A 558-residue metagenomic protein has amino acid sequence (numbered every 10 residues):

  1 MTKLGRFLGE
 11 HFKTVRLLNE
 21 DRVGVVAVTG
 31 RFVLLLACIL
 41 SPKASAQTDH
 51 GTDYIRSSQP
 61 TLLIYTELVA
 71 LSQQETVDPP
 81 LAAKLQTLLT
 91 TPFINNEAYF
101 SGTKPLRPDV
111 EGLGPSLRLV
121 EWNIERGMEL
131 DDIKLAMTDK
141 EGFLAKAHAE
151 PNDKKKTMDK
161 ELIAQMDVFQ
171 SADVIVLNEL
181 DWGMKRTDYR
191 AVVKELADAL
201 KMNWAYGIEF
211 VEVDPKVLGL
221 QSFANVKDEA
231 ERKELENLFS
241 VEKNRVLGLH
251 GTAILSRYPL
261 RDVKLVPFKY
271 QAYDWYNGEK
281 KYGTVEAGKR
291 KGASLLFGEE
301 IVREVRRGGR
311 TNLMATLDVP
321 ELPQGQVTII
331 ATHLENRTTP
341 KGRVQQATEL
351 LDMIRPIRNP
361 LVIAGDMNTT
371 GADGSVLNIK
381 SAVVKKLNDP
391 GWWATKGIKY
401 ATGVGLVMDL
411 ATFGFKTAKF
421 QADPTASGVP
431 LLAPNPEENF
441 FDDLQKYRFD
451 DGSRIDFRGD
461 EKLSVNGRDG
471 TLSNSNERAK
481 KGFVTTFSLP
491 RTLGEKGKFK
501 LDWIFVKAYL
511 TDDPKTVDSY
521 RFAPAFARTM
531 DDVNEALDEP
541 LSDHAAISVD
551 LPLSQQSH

Functional and structural regions predicted by a protein language model:
M1-A27: N-terminal secretory signal peptides that target proteins for export/translocation
G30-S41: Bacterial N-terminal signal peptides
A44-T252, F268, K281-R303, D538-E539 (+1 more regions): N-terminal, active-site-proximal structural segment of metallo-dependent hydrolase catalytic domains
Q47-P105, L260-L265, L317, P340-K341 (+3 more regions): Metal-dependent phosphoester-hydrolase catalytic domains
S116, S171, G325-Q326, R358-P360: Short coil/turn segments at beta-strand junctions that form active-site/ligand-binding loops
W122, N178, T332, A364-M367: Active-site flanking residues adjacent to catalytic metal/cofactor-binding acidic residues
G127-M128, W182-K185, E212-P215, Y273 (+2 more regions): Active-site environment of divalent metal-dependent phosphoester hydrolases
L238-F239, V246-H250, R257-Q345: Catalytic-adjacent loop/helix segments of enzymes that bind and process anionic phosphate/sulfate esters
